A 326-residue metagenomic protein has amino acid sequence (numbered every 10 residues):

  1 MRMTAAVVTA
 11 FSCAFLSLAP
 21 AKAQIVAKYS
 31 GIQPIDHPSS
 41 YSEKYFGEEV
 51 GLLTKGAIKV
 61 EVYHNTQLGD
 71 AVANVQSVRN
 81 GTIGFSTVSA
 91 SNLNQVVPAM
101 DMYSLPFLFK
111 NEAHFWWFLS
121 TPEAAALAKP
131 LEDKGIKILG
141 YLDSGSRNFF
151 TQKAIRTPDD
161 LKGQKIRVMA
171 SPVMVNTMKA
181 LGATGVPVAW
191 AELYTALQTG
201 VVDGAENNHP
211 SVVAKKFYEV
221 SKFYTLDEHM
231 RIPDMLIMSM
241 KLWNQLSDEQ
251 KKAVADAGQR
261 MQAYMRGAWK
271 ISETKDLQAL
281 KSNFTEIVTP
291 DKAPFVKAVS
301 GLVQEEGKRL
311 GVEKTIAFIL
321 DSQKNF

Functional and structural regions predicted by a protein language model:
M1-A5: Positively charged n-region of N-terminal signal peptides that target proteins for export
A6-S17: Bacterial N-terminal signal peptides
K22-H114, P122-F326: N-terminal secretory/targeting leader peptides
